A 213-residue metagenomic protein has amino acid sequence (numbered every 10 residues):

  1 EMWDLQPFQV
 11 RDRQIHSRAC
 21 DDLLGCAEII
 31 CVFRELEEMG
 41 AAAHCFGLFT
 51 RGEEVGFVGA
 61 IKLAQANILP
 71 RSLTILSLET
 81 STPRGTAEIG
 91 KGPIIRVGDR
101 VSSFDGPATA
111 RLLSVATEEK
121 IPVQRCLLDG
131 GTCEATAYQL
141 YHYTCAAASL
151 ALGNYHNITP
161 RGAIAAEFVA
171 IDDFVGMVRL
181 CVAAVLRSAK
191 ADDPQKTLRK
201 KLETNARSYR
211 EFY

Functional and structural regions predicted by a protein language model:
E1-M2, C45-F46, L73-L76, P122-Q124 (+1 more regions): Structural motif
D4-L23, A27-G98, G131, A135: Acidic/histidine-rich catalytic neighborhood of metal-dependent amide-processing enzymes
I94-Y213: Active-site-adjacent substrate-binding region of metalloamidase/peptidase-like peptide-processing proteins
